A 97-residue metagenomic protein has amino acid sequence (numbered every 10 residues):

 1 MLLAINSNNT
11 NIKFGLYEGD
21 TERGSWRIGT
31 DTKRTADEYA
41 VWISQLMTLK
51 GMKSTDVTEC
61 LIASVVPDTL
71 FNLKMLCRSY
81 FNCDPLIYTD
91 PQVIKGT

Functional and structural regions predicted by a protein language model:
M1-L2, E59: Residue-level preference for the first positions of well-ordered beta-strands
L2-W42: Short glycine-rich, Thr/Ser-proximal phosphate-binding strand/loop in the N-terminal lobe of ATP-dependent enzymes
F14-Y17, S44-L46, L86-D90: Short hydrophobic/aromatic-rich motifs at helix boundaries and adjacent loops
E18, Q45, M75, S79: Short, well-ordered alpha-helices that flank and scaffold nucleotide-derived cofactor binding pockets
W42-S54: A short, N-terminal amphipathic alpha-helix
M52-T97: Short beta-strand-loop/turn "lid" adjacent to the catalytic site in phosphate-handling enzymes
